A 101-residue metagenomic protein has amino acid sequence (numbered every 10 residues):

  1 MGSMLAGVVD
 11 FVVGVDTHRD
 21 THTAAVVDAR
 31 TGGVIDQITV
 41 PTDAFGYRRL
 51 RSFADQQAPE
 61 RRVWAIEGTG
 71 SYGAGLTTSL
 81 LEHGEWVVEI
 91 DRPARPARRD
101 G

Functional and structural regions predicted by a protein language model:
M1-G101: Phosphate- and other anionic-substrate recognition elements at nucleic-acid/protein interfaces
